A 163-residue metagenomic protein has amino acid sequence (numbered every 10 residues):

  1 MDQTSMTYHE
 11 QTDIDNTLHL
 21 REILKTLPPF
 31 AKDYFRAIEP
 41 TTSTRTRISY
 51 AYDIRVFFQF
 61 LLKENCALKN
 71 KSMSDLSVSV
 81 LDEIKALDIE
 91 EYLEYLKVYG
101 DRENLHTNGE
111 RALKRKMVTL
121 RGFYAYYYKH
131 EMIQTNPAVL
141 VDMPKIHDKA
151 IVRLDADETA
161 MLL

Functional and structural regions predicted by a protein language model:
M1-I48, S79: N-terminal DNA-binding module of tyrosine recombinases/phage integrases
Q3, I14-N16, I54, K149 (+1 more regions): Short linear motifs in intrinsically disordered/low-complexity regions
R21-K25, I48-A51, E83-L87, R153-A156: Alpha-helix N-cap/helix-start motif at coil-to-helix transitions, marked by capping-box chemistry
F30-R45, R55-A150: N-terminal core-binding DNA-recognition domain of tyrosine recombinases/integrases
Y50, Y92, L162-L163: A structural signal for short hydrophobic/aromatic patches embedded in well-ordered alpha helices
Y99, D148-L163: Long, amphipathic, Lys/Arg-enriched alpha-helical "connector/arm" segment
